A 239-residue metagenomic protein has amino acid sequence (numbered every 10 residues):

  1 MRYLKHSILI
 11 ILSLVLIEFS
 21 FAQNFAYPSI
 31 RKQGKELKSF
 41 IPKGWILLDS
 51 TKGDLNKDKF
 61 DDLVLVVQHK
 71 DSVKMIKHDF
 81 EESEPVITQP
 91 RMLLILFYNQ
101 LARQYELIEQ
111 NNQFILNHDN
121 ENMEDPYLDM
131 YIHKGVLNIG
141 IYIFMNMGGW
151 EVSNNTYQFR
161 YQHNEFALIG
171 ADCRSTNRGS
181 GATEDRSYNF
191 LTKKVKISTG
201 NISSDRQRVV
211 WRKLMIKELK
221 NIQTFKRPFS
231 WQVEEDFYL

Functional and structural regions predicted by a protein language model:
M1-A26: Bacterial Sec-dependent N-terminal signal peptides
L16, A22, Y127-L239: Acidic, small-residue rich beta-repeat scaffolds with periodic aromatic anchors
Q23-K43, L101-N120: Blade-edge motifs of beta-propeller repeat domains
Y27, K74-Q110, F159-Y161: Beta-propeller blade repeat segments, especially FG-GAP/WD-type strand-to-loop junctions in 6- to 7-bladed propeller
E36-S39, N111-E121, R178-L191, V195: Surface-exposed loop and turn segments in beta-propeller and other repeat-based domains that flank or scaffold
I46-L55, E124-G135: Beta-propeller blade termini
L55-V67, I132-I141: Acidic/hydrophobic-patterned starts of short beta strands in beta-sheet-rich repeat architectures
D61-E81: Charged, amphipathic alpha-helical segments
